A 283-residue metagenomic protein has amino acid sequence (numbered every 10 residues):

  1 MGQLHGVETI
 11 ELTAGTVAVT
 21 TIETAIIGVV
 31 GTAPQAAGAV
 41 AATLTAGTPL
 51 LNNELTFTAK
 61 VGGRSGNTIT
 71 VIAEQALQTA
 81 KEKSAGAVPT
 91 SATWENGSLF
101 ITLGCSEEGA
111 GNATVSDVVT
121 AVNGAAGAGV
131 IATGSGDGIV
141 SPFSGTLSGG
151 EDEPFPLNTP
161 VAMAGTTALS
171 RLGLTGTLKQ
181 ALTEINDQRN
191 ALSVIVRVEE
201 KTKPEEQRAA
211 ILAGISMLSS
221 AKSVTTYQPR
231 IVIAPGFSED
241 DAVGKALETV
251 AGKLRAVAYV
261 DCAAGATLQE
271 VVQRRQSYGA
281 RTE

Functional and structural regions predicted by a protein language model:
M1-E283: Surface-exposed assembly/interface segments
